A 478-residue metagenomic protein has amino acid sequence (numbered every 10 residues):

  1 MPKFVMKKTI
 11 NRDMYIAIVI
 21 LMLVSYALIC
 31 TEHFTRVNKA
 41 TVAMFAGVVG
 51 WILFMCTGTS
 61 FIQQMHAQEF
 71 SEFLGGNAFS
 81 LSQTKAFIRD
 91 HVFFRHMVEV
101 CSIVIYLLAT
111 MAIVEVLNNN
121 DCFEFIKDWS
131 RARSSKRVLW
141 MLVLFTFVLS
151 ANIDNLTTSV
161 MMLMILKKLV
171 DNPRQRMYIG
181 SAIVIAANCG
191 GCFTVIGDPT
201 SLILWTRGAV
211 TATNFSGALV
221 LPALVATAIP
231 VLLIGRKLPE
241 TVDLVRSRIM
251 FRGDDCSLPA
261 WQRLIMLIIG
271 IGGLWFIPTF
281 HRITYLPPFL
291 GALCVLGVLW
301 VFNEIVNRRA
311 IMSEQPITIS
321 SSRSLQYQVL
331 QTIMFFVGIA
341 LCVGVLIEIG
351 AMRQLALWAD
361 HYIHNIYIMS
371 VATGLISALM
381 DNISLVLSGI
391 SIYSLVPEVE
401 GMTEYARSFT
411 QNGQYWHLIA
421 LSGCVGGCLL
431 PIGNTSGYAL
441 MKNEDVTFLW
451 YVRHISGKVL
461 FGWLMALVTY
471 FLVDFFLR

Functional and structural regions predicted by a protein language model:
T9-M14, F34-V37, H66-F70, A86-C101 (+7 more regions): Interfacial loop-to-helix junctions that mark the boundaries of transmembrane helices in multi-pass membrane
I10, M14-I18, N172-M177, S181 (+4 more regions): Juxtamembrane and boundary regions of transmembrane helices in multi-pass small-molecule transporters and channels
I16-Y26, R36-S82, V100-A112, R263-G273 (+2 more regions): Hydrophobic mid-bilayer segments of alpha-helices in multi-pass membrane transport proteins, especially secondary
V19, T41-F45, V104, L139-L144 (+9 more regions): Hydrophobic alpha-helical transmembrane segments
Y26-C30, V48-I52, F147-V148, L232 (+5 more regions): Alpha-helical transmembrane segments of multipass membrane proteins
G50-Q63, M97, L149-A186, G190 (+3 more regions): Membrane-interfacial helix-loop connectors
F70-F79, V98, E115, N120 (+3 more regions): Transmembrane helical segments that form the transport core of multi-pass membrane transport proteins
V98-L108, N214-P230, I283-L296, M369 (+1 more regions): Alpha-helical transmembrane segments
